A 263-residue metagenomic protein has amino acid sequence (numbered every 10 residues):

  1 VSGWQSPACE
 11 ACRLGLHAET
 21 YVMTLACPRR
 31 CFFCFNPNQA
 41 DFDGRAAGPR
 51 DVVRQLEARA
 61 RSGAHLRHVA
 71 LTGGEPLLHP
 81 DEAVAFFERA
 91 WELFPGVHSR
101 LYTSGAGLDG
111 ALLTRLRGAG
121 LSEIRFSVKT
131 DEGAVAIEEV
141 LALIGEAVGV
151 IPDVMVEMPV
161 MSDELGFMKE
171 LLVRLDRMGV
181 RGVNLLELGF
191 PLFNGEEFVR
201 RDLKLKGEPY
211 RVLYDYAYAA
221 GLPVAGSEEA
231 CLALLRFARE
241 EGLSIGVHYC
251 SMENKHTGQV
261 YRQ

Functional and structural regions predicted by a protein language model:
V1-G3, Q263: Radical SAM enzyme core and accessory elements
W4-R50: Canonical Radical SAM [4Fe-4S] cluster-binding loop centered on the CxxxCxxC motif and its immediate flanking residues
N38-R50, G63-H79, L93-L108, A119-V140 (+2 more regions): Core AdoMet radical
V52-A60, G110-L113, V140-I144: Short, charged beta->alpha transition segments
L56-A60, A83, A90: N-terminal, charged/glycine-rich beta-strand/loop interface patches
A60-S62, R117, D176: Non-catalytic positions within long, well-ordered alpha-helices that form the structural scaffold/packing of enzyme
D81-E88, D109-R117, A136-V140, M168-L171 (+1 more regions): Distinct, well-ordered alpha-helical segments
E139-G258: Conserved C-terminal portion of the radical SAM core fold that forms the substrate/S-adenosylmethionine-binding
